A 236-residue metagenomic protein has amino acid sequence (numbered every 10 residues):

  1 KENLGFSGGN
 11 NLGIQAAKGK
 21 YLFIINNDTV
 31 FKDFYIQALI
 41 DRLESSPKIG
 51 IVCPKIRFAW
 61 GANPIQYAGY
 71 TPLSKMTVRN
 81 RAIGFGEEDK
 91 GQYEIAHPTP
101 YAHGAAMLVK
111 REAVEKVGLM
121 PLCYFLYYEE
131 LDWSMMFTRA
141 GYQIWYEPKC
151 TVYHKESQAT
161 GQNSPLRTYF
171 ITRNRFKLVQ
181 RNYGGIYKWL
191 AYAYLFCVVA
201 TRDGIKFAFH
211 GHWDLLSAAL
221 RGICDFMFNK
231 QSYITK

Functional and structural regions predicted by a protein language model:
K1-A17, N27: Glycine-rich, basic loop-to-helix element that forms the pyrophosphate-binding segment of sugar-nucleotide handling
L4, T29-V30, I56, Y124: Acidic metal-phosphate-binding loop of nucleotide-sugar-dependent transferases
L22: Short aromatic/hydrophobic "clamp" motif used to bind/position activated sugar donors
I25-N27, P121: Active-site acidic Asp-centered loop
V30-Y67, L73-K75: Conserved donor NDP-sugar-binding/catalytic core segment of glycosyltransferases
P72-P100: Short, flexible, basic/aromatic active-site loop/helix in glycosyltransferases
P100-T151: A short, conserved alpha-helix in the catalytic core of glycosyltransferases
L166-N174, G185-K236: Non-catalytic, C-terminal membrane-associated alpha-helical segments of glycosyltransferases
